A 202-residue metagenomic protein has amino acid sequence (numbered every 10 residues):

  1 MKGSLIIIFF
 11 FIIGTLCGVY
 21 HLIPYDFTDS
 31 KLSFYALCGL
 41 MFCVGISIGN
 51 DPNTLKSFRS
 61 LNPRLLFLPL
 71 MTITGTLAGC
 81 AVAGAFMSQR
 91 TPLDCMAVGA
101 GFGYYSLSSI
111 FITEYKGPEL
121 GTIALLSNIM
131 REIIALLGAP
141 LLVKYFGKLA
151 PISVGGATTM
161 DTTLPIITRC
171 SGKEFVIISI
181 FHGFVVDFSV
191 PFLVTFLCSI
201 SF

Functional and structural regions predicted by a protein language model:
M1, L22, I48-L55, L61-L65 (+5 more regions): Juxtamembrane helix-boundary/capping and inter-helix hinge elements in multi-pass membrane proteins
M1-T76, P92-G103: Helical membrane-embedded segments and adjacent short helical loop/helix-boundary regions of multi-pass membrane
S4-F9, V154, V176-S189: Short, contiguous, pocket-lining structural segments that sit at or immediately flank catalytic/ligand-binding sites
I12, L16, Y20, L40 (+7 more regions): Residues within alpha-helical transmembrane segments of multi-pass membrane proteins, especially transporters, ion
P52-C80, G121-I133, I178-V186: Entry/N-cap segments of selected transmembrane alpha helices and their immediately preceding amphipathic helices
F67-I112, M130-F146: Transmembrane alpha-helices that form the ion-translocation and gating core of multi-pass ion transport proteins
L93-I133, K148-F181: Alpha-helical membrane segments and immediately flanking helix-loop junctions that form or couple to the substrate/ion
F192-F202: Juxtamembrane boundary at the C-terminal end of a transmembrane helix
